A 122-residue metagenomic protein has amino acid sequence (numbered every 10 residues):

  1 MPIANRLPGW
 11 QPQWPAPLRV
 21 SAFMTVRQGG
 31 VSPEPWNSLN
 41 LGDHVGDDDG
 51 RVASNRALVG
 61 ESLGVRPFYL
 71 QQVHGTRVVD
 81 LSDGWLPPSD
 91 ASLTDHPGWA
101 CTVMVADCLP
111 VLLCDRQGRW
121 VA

Functional and structural regions predicted by a protein language model:
M1, L41, A57-E61: N-terminal presequences and immediately downstream first alpha-helices
M1-M24, Q28-E34, S62, P97: Conserved nucleotide-ligand handling architecture
N5-P8, P12, H44, D49 (+2 more regions): One-carbon transfer enzymes
Q28, N40, A106: Short glycine/serine/threonine-biased micro-segments
G30-P35, L113-Q117: Short amphipathic alpha-helical segments, especially helix-boundary/capping motifs
E34-D48: Glycine-/proline-rich flexible loop or hinge segments
D49-A122: Phosphate-centric recognition/catalysis
